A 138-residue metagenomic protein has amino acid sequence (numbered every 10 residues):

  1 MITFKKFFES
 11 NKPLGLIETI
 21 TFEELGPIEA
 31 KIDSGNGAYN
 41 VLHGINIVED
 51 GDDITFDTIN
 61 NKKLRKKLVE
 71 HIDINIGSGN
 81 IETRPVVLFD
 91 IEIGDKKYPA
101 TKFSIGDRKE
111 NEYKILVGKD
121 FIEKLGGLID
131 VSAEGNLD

Functional and structural regions predicted by a protein language model:
M1-F8: Short acidic, low-complexity intrinsically disordered linear motifs used for protein-protein interactions
F8-D138: Pepsin/retropepsin-fold aspartyl endopeptidases
